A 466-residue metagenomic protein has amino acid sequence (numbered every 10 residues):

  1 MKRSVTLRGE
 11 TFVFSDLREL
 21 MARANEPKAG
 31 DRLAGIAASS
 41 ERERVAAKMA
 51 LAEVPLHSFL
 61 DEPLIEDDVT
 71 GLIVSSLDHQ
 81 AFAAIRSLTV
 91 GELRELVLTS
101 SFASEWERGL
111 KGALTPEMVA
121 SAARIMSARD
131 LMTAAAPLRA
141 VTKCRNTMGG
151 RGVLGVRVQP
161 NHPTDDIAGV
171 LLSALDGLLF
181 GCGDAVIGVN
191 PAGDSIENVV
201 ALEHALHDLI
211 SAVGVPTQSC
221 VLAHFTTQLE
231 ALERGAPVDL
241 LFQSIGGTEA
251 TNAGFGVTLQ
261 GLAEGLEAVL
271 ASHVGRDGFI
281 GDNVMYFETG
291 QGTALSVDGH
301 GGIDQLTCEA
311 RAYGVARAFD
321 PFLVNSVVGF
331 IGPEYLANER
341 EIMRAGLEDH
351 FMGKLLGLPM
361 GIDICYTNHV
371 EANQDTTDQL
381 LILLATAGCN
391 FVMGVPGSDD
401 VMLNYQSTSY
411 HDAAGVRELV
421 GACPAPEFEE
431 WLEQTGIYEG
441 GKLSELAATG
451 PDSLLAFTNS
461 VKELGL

Functional and structural regions predicted by a protein language model:
M1-L171, L179, D184-L466: Anaerobic metallocofactor- and corrinoid-dependent redox/one-carbon enzyme cores, especially those from methanogenesis
